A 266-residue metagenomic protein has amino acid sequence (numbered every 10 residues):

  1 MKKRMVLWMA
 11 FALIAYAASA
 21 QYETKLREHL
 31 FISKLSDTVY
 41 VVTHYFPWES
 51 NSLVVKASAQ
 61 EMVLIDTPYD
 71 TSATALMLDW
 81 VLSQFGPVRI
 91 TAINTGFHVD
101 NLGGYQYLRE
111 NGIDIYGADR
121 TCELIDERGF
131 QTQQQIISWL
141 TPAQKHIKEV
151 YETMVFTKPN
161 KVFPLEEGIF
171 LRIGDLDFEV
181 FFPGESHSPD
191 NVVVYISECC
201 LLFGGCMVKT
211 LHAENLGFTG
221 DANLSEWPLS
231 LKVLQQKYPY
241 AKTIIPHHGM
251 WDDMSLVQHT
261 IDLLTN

Functional and structural regions predicted by a protein language model:
M1-R4: Positively charged n-region of N-terminal signal peptides that target proteins for export
F11-S19: Hydrophobic h-region of N-terminal signal peptides that target proteins for export in Gram-negative bacteria
A20-L26: Cleaved targeting-peptide boundary
H29, K34, E123-F182: Metallo-beta-lactamase
S33-D79, V193-M207: Conserved beta-strand hairpin/beta-sheet module of binuclear metal-dependent hydrolase folds, prominently
Q60-E61, S72-G117, Y238-K242: Active-site metal-binding motif and surrounding structural segment of the metallo-beta-lactamase
E61, Y69-D70, F170, D177-S255: Metallo-beta-lactamase
M254-N266: Short, electropositive alpha-helical surface patch
